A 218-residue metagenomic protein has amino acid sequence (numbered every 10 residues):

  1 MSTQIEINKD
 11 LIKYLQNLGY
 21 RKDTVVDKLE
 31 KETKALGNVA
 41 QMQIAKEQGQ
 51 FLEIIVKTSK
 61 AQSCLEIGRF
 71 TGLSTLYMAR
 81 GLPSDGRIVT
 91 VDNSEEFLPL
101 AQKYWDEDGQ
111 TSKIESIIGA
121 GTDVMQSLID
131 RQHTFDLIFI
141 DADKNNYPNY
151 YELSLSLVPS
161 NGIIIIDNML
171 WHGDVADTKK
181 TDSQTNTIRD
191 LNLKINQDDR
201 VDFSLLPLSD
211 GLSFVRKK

Functional and structural regions predicted by a protein language model:
M1-F139, K144-I165, M169-K218: A short alpha-helical cap/connector motif
